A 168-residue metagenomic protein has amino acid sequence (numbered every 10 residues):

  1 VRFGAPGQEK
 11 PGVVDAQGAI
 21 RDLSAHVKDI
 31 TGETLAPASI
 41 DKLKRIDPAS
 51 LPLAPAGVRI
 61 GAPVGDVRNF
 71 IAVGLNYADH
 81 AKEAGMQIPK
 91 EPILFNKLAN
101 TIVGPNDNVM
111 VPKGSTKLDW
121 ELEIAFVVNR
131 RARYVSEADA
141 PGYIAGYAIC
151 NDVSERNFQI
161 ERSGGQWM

Functional and structural regions predicted by a protein language model:
V1-P92, Q166: N-terminal non-catalytic cap/leader segment that marks the start of a structured domain
R68-M168: Glycine-enriched loop-and-adjacent helix/strand subsegments that border the catalytic/binding cleft of enzyme cores
